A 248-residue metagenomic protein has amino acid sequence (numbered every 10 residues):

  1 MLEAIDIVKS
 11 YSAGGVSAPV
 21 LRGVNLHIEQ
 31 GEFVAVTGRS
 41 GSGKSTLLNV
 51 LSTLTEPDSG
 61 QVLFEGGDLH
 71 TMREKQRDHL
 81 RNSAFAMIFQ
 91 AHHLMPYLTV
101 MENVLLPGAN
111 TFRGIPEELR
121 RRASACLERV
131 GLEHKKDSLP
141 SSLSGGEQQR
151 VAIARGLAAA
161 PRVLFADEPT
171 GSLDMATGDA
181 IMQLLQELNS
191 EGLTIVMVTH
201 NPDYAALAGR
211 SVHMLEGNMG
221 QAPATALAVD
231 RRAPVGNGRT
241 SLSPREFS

Functional and structural regions predicted by a protein language model:
L2-L215: ABC family nucleotide-binding domain
N218-F247: Conserved beta-strand-loop-alpha-helix hinge in the C-terminal portion of ABC ATPase nucleotide-binding domains
